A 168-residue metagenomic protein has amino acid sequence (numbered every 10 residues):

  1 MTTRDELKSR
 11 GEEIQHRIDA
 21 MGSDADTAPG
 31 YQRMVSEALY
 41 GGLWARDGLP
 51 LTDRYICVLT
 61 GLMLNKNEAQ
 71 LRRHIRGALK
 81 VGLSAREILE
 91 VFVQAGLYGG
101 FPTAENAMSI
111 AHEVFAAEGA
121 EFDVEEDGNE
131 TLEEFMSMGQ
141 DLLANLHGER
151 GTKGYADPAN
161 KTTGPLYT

Functional and structural regions predicted by a protein language model:
M1-T52, N65, K80, A104-T168: Acidic, glycine/proline-rich low-complexity segments that act as flexible tails and inter-domain linkers
P50, G82-L89: Helix N-cap / loop-to-helix initiation motif
R54-L62, L71, I75, I88-F92: Short, structured motif recognition centered on aromatic/hydrophobic residues
G61-E68, G99-G100: Short alpha-helix boundary/capping elements
I88-V93, F122-E126: Short, charged low-complexity intrinsically disordered segments located at boundaries of structured domains
Q94, G99-E105: Substrate/cofactor-recognition hotspot
